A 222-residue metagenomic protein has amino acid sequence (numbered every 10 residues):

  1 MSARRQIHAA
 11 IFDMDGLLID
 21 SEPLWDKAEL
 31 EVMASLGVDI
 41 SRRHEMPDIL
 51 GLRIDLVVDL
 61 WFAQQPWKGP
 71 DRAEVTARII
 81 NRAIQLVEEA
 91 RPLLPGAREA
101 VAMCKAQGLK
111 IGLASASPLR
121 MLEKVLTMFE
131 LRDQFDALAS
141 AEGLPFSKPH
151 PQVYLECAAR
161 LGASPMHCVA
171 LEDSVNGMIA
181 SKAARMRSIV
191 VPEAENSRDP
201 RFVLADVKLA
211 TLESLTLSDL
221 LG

Functional and structural regions predicted by a protein language model:
M1-H8, A102-K105, P118-G222: Asp-based, Mg2+/Mn2+-dependent phosphohydrolase catalytic module
S2-E45: Active-site neighborhood of HAD-like aspartate-dependent phosphohydrolases
L17, S115-S117: Conserved phosphate-coupling serine/threonine residues in phosphotransfer and NTP-handling enzymes
D26, L30, I54-D59, T76 (+3 more regions): An amphipathic alpha-helix signature
V32-M33, R53-K68, V125, A158: Helix-loop "lid/cap" segments that line or gate small-molecule binding pockets
V38-I40, W67, L131, G162-A163: Helix N-cap/coil-helix junction residues
L60-E99, Q107-L109: Metal-dependent phosphoesterase signature
G112-L113, V190: Hydrophobic beta-strand core positions in alpha/beta domains
